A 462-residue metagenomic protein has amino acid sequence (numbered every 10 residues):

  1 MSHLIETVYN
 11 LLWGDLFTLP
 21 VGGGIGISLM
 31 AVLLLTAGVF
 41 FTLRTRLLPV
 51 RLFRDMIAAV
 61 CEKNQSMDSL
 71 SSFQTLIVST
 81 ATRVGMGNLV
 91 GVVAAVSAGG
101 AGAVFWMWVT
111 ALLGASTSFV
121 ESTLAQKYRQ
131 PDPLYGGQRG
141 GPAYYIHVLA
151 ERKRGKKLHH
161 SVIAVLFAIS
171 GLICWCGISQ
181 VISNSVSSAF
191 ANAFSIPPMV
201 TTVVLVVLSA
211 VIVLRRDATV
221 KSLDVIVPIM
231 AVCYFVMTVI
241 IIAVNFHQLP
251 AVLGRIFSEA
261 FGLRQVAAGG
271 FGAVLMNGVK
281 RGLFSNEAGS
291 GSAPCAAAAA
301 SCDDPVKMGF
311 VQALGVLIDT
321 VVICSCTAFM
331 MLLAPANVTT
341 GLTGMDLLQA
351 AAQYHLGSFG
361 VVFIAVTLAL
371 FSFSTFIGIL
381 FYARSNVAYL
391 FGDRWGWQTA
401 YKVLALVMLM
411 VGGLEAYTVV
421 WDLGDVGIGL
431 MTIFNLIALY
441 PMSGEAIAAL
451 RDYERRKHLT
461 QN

Functional and structural regions predicted by a protein language model:
M1-M86, V96-A103, G114, A438-N462: N-terminal alpha-helical transmembrane segments of multi-pass membrane transport and channel/translocase proteins
L33-A37, F41-I57, I163, N184-F190 (+6 more regions): Membrane-interface loop-to-helix entry segments
A37-T42, L113-Q138, H147-N184, S188-I212 (+2 more regions): Helix-loop-helix module between adjacent transmembrane segments
R44-P49, N88-V92, C174-S187, A210-S222 (+4 more regions): Transmembrane helix-loop junctions in multi-pass membrane proteins
L47-S72, A94, G100-A103, S116-L158 (+3 more regions): Flexible loop linkers connecting adjacent transmembrane helices in multi-pass alpha-helical membrane transporters
S66-A98, L124-K127, L134-L149, L166-I169 (+1 more regions): Alpha-helical membrane segments and immediately flanking helix-loop junctions that form or couple to the substrate/ion
L113-E121, T201-R216, V227-H247, K280-L283 (+2 more regions): Selective recognition of specific alpha-helical transmembrane segments in multi-pass small-molecule
E121-P133, V239-R255, G269, A299-A300 (+1 more regions): Extracellular/periplasmic helix-exit of transmembrane alpha-helices
